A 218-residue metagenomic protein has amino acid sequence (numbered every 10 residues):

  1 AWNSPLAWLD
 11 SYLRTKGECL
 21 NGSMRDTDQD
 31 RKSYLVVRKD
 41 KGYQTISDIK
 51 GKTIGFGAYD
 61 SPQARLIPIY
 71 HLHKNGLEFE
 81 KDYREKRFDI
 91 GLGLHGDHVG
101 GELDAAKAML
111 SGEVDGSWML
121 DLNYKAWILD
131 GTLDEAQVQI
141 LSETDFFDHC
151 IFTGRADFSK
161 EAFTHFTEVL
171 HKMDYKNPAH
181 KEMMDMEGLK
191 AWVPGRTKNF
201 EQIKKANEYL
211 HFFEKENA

Functional and structural regions predicted by a protein language model:
A1-Y43, D121: Short, glycine-/small- and polar/acidic-enriched structural segments that line small-molecule recognition paths
D10-L13, L66, I128-L129, F163-T164: Short glycine-/acidic-enriched loop or helix-start segments at secondary-structure transitions that form or flank
Y12, K39, A58, G76 (+6 more regions): Sec/Tat-exported extracytoplasmic proteins
G17, G51-K52, V114: Loop/turn elements at helix/coil->beta-strand transitions in domains of secreted/extracellular proteins
S23-E78: A conserved helix-loop-strand patch within extracytoplasmic ligand-binding domains of the periplasmic binding
I49, M109-L110, F166: Hydrophobic residues within well-ordered alpha-helices
G55, Y59-S159: Pocket-lining segment of extracytoplasmic ligand-binding domains
F147, T153-G154, F158-A218: An extracytoplasmic/periplasmic, membrane-proximal ligand-sensing/linker region
